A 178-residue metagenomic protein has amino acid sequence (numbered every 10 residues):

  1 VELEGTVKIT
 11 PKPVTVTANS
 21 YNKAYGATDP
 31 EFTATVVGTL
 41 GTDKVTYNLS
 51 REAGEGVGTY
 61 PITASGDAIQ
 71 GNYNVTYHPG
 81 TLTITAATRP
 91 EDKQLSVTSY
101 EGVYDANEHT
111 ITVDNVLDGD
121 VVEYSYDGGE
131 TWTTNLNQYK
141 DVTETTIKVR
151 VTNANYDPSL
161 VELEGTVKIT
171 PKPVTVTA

Functional and structural regions predicted by a protein language model:
V1-A178: Short loop/turn motifs that initiate or flank beta-strands
